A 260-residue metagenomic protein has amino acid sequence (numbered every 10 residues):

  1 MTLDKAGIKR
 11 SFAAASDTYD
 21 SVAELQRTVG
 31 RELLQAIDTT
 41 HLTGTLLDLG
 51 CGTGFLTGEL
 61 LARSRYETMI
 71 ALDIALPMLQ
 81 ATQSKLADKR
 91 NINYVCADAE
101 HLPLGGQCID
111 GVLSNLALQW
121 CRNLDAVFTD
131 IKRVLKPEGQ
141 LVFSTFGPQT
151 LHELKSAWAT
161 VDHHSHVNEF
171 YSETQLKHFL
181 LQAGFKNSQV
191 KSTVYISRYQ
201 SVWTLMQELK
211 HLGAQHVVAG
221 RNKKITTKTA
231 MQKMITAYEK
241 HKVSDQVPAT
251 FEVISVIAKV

Functional and structural regions predicted by a protein language model:
T2-R31: Class I SAM-dependent methyltransferase Rossmann-like catalytic core, especially the SAM/SAH-binding loop
E24-G44, E59: Conserved alpha-helix/loop element of class I SAM-dependent methyltransferases that forms part of the SAM/SAH-binding
L47-H101: Class I SAM-dependent methyltransferase SAM/SAH-binding core
T53-F55, Q189-V260: Conserved Class I S-adenosyl-L-methionine
E100-G111: A short acidic, Gly/Pro-enriched loop at the edge of an enzyme's catalytic core that lines a small-molecule cofactor
D110-N123: A short SAM/SAH-binding and catalytic strip from SAM-dependent methyltransferases
D125-P137: A short glycine-rich, Lys/Arg-flanked "PGG" loop and its adjoining helix->strand segment in the class I
E138-V202, L212-K224: Conserved catalytic/acceptor-binding region of the Class I
